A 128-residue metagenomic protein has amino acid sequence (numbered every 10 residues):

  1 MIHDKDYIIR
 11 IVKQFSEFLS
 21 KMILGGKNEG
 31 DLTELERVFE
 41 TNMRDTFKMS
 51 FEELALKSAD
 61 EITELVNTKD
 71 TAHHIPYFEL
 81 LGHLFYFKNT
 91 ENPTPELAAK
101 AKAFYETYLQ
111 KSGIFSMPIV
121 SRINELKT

Functional and structural regions predicted by a protein language model:
M1-H74, A103-T107, E125-T128: N-terminal alpha-helical interaction modules that lie
I11, F18-L19, F78-F85, L97: TPR repeat positional signature
K21-N28, H83-E91, Q110: General structural signal for alpha-helix termini and helix-helix connectors
N67-P93: Mid-chain, well-packed structural core segment of small domains
N89-T128: Amphipathic alpha-helical binding modules
